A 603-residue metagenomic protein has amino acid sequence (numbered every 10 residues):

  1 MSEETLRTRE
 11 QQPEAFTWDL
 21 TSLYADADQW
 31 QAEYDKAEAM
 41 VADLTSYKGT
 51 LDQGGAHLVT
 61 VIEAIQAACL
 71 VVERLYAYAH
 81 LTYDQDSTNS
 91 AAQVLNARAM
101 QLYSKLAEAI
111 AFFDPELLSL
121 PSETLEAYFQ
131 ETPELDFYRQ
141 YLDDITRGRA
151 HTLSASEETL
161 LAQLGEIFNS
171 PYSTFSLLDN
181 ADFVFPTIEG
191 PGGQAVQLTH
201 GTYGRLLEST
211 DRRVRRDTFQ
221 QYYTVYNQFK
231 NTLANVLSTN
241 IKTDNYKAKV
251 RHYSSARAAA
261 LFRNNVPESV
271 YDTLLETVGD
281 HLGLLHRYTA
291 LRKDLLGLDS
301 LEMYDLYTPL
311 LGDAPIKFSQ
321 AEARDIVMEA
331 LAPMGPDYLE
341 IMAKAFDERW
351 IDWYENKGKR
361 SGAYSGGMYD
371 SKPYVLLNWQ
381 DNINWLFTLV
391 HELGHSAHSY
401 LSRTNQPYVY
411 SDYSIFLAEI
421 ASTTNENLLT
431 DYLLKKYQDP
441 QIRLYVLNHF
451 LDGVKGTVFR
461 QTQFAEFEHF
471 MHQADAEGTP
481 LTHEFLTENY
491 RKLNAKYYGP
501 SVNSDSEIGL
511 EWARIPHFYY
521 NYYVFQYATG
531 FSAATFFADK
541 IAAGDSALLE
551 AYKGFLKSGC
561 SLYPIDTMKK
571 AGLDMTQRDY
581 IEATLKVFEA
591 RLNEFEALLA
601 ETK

Functional and structural regions predicted by a protein language model:
M1-D313, L598-K603: A well-structured
L6, Q11-Q12, T21, A25 (+12 more regions): C-terminal, non-catalytic "cap/extension" segments appended to globular domains
L295-P333, L339, W350, P373-Y374 (+5 more regions): Long, K/E/R/D-enriched contiguous segments that form extended
P315-Q320, M368-V390: Short pre-active-site segment immediately N-terminal to the catalytic Zn-binding motif
I316-F318, I351-S371: Catalytic zinc-binding patch centered on the HExxH motif and its immediate surroundings that defines zinc-dependent
E329-E340, A363-G366, H395, S399-P407 (+1 more regions): Conserved helix-loop functional segments at active or binding sites
Y374-N378, N405-I415, L444-G453, H472-A474 (+1 more regions): Short beta-alpha connecting loops at secondary-structure transitions that line or flank enzyme active sites
T388, S399-T423: Post-HEXXH active-site segment of zinc metalloproteases
